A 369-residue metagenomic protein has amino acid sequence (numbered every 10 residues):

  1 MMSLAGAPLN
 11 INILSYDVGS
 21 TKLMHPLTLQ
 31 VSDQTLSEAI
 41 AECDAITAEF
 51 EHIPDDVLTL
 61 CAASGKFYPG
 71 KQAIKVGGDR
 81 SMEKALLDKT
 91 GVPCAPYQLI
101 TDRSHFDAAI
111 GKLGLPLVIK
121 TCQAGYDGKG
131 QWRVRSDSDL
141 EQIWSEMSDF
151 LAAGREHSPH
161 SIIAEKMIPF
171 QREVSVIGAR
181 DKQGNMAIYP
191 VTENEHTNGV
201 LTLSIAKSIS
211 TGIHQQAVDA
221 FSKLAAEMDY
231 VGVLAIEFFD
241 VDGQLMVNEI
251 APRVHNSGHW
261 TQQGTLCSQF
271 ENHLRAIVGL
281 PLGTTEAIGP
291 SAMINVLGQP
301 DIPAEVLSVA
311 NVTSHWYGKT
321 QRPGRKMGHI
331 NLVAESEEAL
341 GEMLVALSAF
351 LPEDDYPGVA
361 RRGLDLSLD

Functional and structural regions predicted by a protein language model:
M1-M82, S104, Y356: ATP-binding N-terminal substructure of ATP-dependent carboxylate-amine bond-forming enzymes
I11, R275-D369: Peripheral (often C-terminal) accessory segments that flank ATP-dependent C-N-forming ligase machineries
R80-S175, A179-T197, T202-L224, S348 (+1 more regions): Active-site nucleotide/adenylate-binding loops and adjacent lid/helix of ATP-dependent enzymes
P96, P116-I119, H160-E165, L234-A235 (+2 more regions): A short linear hydrophobic-aromatic micro-motif
G178-K182, F238-D242, G318: Short, low-complexity Ser/Thr-rich regulatory SLiMs
A187, L245-E249: Protein kinase-like catalytic core scaffold
Q215-I236, V241-D242, A251-Q299: Active-site "cap" helix and flanking loop/linker of ATP-utilizing ligase/carboxylase catalytic domains
